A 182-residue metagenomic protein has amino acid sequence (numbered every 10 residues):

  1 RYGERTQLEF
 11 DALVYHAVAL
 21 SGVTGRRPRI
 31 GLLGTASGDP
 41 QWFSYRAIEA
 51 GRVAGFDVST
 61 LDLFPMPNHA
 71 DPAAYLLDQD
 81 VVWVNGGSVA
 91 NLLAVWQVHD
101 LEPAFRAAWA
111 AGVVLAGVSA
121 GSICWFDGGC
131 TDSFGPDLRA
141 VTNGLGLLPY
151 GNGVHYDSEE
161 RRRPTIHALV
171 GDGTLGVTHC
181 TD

Functional and structural regions predicted by a protein language model:
R1-R27, L32-Y45, E49-R52, G129-T131 (+1 more regions): C-terminal and late-domain segments of enzyme folds
R26, G55-D57, D78: Short loop/turn motifs at secondary-structure junctions
A36, S88, A120: Active-site metal-binding loops of divalent metal-dependent hydrolases
D39, P67, C124: Flexible, glycine-rich phosphate/dinucleotide-binding loops and adjacent beta-alpha linkers at cofactor/substrate
S59-V114: Flexible gly/pro-rich beta->alpha loop and the following alpha-helix that scaffold active-site loops
V84, V118, T181: A conserved hydrophobic position in a structured secondary element of the catalytic/binding core that shapes
N91-V95, H99-R161: Class I SAM-dependent methyltransferase SAM-binding "motif I" and its flanking Rossmann-like core
